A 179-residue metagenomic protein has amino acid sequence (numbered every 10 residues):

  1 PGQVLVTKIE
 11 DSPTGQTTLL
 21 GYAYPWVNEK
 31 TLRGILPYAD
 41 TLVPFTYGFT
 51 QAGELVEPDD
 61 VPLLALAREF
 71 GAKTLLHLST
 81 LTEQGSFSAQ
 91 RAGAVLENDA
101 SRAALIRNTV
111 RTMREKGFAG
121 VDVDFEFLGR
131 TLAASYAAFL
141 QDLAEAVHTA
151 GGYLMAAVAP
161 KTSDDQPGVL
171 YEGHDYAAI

Functional and structural regions predicted by a protein language model:
P1-Q16: Extracellular LysM carbohydrate-binding repeats and other cell-envelope/extracellular binding modules
K8, F45, D124-E126: Conserved residues at the C-terminal ends of beta-strands
P13-L20, Y24-W26, L36, T50-I179: Chitinase-like catalytic core of GlcNAc-active glycosidases
N28-T31: Beta-lactamase-like hydrolase cores
